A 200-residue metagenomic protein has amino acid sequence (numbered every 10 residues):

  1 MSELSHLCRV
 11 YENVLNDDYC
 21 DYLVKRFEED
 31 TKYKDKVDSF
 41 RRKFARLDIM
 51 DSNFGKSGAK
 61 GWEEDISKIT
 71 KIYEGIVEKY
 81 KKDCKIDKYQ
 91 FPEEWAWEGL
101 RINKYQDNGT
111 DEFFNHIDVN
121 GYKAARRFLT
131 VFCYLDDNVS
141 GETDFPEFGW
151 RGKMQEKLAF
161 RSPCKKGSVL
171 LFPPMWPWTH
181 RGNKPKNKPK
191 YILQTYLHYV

Functional and structural regions predicted by a protein language model:
M1-E94: Non-heme Fe(II)/2-oxoglutarate
E74-V200: Catalytic core of non-heme Fe(II) oxygenases with the double-stranded beta-helix
